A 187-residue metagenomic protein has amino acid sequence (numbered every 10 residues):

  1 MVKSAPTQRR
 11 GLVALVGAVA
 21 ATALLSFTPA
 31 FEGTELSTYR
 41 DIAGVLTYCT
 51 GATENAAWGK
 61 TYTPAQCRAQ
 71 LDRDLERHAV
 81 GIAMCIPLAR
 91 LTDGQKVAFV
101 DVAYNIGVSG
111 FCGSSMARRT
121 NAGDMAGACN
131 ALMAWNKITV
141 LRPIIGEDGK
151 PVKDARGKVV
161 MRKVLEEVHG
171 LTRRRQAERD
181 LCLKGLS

Functional and structural regions predicted by a protein language model:
M1-G44, A52-A57, Y62-R73, A79 (+1 more regions): Long, amphipathic alpha-helical surface segments
T50-N55, I86-L88: Short hydrophobic/aromatic-rich motifs at helix boundaries and adjacent loops
R77-S114: Active-site nucleophile-His-acid catalytic modules used for acyl/amide transfer and hydrolysis across diverse enzymes
